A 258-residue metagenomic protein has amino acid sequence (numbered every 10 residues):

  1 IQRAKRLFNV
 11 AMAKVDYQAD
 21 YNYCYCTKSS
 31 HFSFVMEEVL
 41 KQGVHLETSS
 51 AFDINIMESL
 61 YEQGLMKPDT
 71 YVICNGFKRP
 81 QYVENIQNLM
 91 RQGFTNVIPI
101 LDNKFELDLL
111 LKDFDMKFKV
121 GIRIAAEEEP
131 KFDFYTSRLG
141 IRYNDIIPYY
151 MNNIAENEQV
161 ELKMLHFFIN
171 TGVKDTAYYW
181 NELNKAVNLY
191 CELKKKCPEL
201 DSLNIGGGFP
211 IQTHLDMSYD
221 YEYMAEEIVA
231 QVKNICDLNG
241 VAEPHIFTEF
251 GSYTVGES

Functional and structural regions predicted by a protein language model:
I1-F118, I122, P148, N152-E161 (+1 more regions): A charged N-terminal "starter" segment
H31-F34, R79-Q81, A125-S137, I169-K174 (+1 more regions): Conserved radical SAM core fold
P68-V72, R91-V97, F132-Y143, D175-W180 (+1 more regions): Glycine-rich tight-turn/loop motif centered on a GG-T
K78, F105, A126-E128, F250-S252: Acidic, glycine-rich active-site loops and adjacent beta-strand->loop/helix elements that engage anionic groups
I100, G121-A125, H166, N204-G206: Short beta-strand segments
K104-L107, R138-I154, Y178-A186: Metal-dependent enolase-superfamily TIM-barrel catalytic cores that perform enediolate-based chemistry
E156, H166-I169: Domain-scale recognition of functional cores that engage charged ligands
K163, T171-S258: C-terminal active-site-proximal or functional interface alpha/beta core segments in diverse enzymes
